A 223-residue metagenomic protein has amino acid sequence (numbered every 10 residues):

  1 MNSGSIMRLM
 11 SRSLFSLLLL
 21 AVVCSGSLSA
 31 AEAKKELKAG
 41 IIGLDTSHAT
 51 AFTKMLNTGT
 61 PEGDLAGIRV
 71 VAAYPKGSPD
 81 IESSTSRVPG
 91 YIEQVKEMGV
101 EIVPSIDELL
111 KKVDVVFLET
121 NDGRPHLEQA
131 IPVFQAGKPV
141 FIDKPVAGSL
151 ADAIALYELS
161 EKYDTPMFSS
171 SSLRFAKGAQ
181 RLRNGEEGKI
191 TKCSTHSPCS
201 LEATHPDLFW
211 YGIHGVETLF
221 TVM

Functional and structural regions predicted by a protein language model:
N2-L17: Bacterial N-terminal signal peptides that target proteins for export
S11, L28-A136, S160-K162: N-terminal glycine-/serine-/threonine-rich beta1-alpha1-beta2 phosphate-ribose binding loop of Rossmann-like
S13-S27: Bacterial N-terminal signal peptides
P104, I142, M167-S169: Hydrophobic residues in well-ordered beta-strands that form the structural core
G137-P139, K144-P145: Short helix/strand-capping hinge loops at secondary-structure junctions that flank key functional elements
V146-H205, G215: A contiguous active-site-proximal alpha/beta segment in oxidoreductase catalytic domains
W210-M223: Contiguous beta-strand/loop segments that form the cofactor/metal-binding neighborhood of enzyme cores
